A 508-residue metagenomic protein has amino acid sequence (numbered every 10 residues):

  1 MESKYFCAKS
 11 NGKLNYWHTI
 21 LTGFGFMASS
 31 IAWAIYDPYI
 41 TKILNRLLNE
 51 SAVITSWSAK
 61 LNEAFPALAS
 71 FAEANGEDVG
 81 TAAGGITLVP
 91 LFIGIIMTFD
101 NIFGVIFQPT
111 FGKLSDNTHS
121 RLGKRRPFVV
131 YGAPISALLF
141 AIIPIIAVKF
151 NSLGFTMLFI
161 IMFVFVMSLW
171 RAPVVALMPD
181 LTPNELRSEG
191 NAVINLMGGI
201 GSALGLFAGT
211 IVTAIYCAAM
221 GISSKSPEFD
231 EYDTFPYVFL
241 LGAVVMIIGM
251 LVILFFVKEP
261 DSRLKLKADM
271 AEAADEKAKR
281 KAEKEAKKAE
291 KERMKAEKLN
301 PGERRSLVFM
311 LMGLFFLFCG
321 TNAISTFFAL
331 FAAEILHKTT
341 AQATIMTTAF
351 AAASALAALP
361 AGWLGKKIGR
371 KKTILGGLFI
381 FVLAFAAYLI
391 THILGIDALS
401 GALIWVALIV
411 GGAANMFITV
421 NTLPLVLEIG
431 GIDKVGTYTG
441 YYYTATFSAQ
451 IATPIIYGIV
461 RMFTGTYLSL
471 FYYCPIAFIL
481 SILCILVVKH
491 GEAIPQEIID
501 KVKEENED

Functional and structural regions predicted by a protein language model:
E2-N15, P260-M312, V502-D508: Juxtamembrane intracellular "pre-TM" segments in multi-pass secondary transporters
P38-L91, T326-A343: Short amphipathic helix-loop junctions that connect adjacent transmembrane helices in Major Facilitator Superfamily/SLC
G104, N191-A214, Y443-T453: Glycine-rich segments within core transmembrane alpha-helices of 12-TM secondary carriers
V105-R121, A357-R370, R461: Helix-to-loop junctions at the C-terminal end of transmembrane segments in multipass secondary transporters
K124-R126, T213-V244, I459-F478: A membrane-interface helix-boundary motif in multi-pass transporters
V129-N151, F379-D397: C-terminal ends and interior cores of transmembrane alpha-helices in multi-pass membrane transporters/permeases
L169-P183, F417-G431: Intracellular juxtamembrane helix-capping segments at the cytosolic ends of symmetry-related transmembrane helices
K371-T419: C-terminal transmembrane helical hairpin of 12-TM major facilitator-type secondary transporters
